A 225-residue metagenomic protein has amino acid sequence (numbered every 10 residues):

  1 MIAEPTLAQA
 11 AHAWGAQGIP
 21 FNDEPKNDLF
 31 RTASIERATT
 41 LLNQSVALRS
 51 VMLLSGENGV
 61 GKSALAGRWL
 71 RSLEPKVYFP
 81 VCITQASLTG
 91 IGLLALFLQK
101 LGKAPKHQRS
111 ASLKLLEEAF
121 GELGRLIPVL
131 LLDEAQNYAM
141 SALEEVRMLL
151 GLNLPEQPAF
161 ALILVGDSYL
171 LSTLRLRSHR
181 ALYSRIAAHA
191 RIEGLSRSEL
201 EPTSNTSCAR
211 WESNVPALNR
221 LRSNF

Functional and structural regions predicted by a protein language model:
M1-L48: A short, basic N-terminal segment
I2-H12, A16-P20, L88-L96, A104-E145 (+3 more regions): Mid-core helix/loop region of P-loop NTP-binding domains shared across ATPases and GTPases
L48-R68: Walker A/P-loop nucleotide-binding motif
S55, T84, L132: Residues at the beta-strand->loop junction immediately N-terminal to the Walker
S63-F79: Walker A/P-loop
L70-S72, L170-R185: Short regulatory helix/loop adjacent to the ATP-binding pocket of P-loop NTPases
P75-K100: AAA+/P-loop NTPase substrate/partner-engagement loops
I83-A86, L174, A187-E199: Conserved AAA+ ATPase "SRH/arginine-finger" region at the nucleotide-binding site
